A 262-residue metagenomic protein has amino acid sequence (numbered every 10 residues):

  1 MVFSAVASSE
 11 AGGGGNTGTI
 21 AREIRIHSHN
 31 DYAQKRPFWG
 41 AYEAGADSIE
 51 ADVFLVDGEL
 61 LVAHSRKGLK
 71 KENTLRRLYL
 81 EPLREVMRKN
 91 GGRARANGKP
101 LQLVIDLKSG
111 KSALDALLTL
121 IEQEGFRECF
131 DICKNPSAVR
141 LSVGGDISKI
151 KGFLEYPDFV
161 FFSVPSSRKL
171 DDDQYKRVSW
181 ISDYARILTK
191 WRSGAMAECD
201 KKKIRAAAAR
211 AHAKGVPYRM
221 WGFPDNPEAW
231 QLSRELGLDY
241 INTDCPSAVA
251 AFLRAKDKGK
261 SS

Functional and structural regions predicted by a protein language model:
M1-S4: Bacterial N-terminal signal peptides
A7-S262: Phosphate-group recognition and catalysis centered on beta-loop-alpha active-site segments
